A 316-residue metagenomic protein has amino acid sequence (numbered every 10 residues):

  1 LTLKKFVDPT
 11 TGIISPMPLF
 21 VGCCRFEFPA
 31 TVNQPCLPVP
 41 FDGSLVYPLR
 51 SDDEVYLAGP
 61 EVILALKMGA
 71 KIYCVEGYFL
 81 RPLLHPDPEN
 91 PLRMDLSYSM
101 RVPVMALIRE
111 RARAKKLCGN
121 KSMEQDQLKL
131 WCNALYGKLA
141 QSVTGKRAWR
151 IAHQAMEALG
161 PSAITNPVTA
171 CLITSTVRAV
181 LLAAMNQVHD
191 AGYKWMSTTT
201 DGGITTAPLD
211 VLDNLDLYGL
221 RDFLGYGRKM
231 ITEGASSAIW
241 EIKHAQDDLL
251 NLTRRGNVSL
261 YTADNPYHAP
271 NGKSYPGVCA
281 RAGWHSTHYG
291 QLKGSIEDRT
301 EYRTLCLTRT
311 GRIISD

Functional and structural regions predicted by a protein language model:
L1-D316: Conserved acidic
